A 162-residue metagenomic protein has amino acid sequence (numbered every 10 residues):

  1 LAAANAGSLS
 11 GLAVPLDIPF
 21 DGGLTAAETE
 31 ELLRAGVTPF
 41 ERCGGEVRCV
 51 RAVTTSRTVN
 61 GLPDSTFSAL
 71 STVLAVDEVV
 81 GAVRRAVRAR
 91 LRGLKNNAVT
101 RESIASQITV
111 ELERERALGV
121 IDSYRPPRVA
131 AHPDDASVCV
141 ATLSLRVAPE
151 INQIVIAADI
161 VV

Functional and structural regions predicted by a protein language model:
A2-V162: Structured, hydrophobic secondary-structure cores that serve as assembly/anchoring elements
